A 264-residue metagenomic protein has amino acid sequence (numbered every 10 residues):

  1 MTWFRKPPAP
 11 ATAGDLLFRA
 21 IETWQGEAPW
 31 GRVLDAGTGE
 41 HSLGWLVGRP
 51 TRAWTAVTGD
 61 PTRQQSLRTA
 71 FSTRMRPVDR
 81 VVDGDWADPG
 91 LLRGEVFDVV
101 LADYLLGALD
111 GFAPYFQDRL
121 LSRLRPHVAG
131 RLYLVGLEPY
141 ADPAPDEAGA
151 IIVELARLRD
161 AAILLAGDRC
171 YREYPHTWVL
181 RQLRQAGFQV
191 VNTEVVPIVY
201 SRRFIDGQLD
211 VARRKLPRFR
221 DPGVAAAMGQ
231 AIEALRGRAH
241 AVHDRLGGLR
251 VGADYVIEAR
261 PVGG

Functional and structural regions predicted by a protein language model:
M1-W30: Class I SAM-dependent methyltransferase Rossmann-like catalytic core, especially the SAM/SAH-binding loop
R32-L92: Class I SAM-dependent methyltransferase SAM/SAH-binding core
G90-V100: A short acidic, Gly/Pro-enriched loop at the edge of an enzyme's catalytic core that lines a small-molecule cofactor
A108-H127, L134-G136: A short, conserved alpha-helix within the catalytic core of class I
R131-R159: Conserved class I S-adenosyl-L-methionine
R169-G187: Short alpha-helix
F188-V199: Conserved S-adenosyl-L-methionine
P197-R245: C-terminal helical/coil "lid" or tail adjacent to the Rossmann-like core of SAM-dependent
